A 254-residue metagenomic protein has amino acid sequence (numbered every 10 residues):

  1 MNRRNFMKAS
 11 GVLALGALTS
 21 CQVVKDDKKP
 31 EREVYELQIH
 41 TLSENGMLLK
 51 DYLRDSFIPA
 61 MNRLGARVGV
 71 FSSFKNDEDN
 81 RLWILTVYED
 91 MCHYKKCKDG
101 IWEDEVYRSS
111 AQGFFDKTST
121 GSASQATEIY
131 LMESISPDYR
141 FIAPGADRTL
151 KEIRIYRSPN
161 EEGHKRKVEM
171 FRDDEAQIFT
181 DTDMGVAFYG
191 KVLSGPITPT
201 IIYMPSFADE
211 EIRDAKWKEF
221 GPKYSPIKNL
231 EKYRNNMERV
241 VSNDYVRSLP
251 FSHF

Functional and structural regions predicted by a protein language model:
N5-V24: N-terminal export signals
M7-L13, K29-R32, M47, D51-G69 (+4 more regions): An amphipathic, aromatic/His-enriched active-site/gating alpha helix that lines ligand/cofactor pockets
C21-I39: C-terminal segment of N-terminal export signals and the immediately downstream linker at the start of the mature
Y35-T41, G69-W102, L150-S158, G190-V192 (+1 more regions): Short, well-ordered beta-strand segments in beta-rich or mixed alpha/beta enzyme and ligand-binding folds
N76-E78, G121-S124, G145-T149, G195-I197 (+1 more regions): Extracellular/periplasmic catalytic domains that process cell-envelope and extracellular macromolecules
S134-A208: Surface-exposed interaction/gating patches
